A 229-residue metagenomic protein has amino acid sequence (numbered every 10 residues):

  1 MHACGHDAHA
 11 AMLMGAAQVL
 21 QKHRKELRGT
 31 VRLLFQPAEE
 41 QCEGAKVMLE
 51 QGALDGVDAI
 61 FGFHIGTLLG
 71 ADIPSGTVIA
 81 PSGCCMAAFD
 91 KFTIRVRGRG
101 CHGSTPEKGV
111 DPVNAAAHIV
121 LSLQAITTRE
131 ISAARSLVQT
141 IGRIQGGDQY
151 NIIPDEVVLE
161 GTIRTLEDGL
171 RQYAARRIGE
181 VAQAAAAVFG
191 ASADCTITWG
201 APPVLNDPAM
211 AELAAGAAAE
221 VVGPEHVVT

Functional and structural regions predicted by a protein language model:
M1, D7-A8, L20, K25-P154: Histidine/acidic-residue-rich, glycine-tolerant segments that coordinate divalent metal ions
A3-C4, G100-E107, T162-L166, T198-A201: Short coil/turn segments at secondary-structure junctions
A10-A17: DPxDG-like acidic metal-binding loop motif
L13, A45-V47, P106-G109, Q172-A175 (+1 more regions): Conserved strand-to-helix beginnings and helix N-cap segments that scaffold or border functional pockets
A117-T229: Metal-dependent amide/peptide-bond hydrolase catalytic core, centered on the "pita-bread" metallohydrolase fold
